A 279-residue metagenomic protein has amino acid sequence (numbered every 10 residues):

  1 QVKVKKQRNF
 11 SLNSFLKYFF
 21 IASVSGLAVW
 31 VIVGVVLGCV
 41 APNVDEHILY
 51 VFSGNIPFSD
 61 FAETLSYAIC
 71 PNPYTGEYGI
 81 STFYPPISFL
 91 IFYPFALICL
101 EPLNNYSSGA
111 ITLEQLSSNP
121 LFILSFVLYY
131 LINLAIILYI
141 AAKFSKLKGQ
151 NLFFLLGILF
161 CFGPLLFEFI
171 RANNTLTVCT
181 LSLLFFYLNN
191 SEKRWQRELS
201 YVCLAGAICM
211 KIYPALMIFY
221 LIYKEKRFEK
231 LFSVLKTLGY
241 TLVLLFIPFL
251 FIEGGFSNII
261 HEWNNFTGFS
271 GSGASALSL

Functional and structural regions predicted by a protein language model:
K5-E192, R197-E198, I222-L279: Primarily membrane-embedded glycan-assembly and transfer machineries that use lipid-linked glycans
Q196-I222: Membrane-interface alpha helices of multi-pass inner-membrane proteins
